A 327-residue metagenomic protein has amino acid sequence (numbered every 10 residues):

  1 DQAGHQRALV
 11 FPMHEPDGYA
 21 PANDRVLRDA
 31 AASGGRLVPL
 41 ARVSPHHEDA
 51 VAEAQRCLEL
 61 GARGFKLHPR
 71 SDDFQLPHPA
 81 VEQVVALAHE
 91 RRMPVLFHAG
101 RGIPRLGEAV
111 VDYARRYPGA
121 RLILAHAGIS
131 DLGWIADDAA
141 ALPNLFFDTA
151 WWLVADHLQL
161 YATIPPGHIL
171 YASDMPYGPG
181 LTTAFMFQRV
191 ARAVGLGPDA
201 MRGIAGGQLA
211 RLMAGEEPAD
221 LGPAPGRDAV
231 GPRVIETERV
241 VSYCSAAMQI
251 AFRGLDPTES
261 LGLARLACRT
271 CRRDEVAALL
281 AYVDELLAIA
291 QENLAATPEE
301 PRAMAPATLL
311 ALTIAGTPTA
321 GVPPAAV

Functional and structural regions predicted by a protein language model:
D1, P21-R28, D49-A52, G107-V110 (+2 more regions): Alpha-helical scaffolding within the catalytic cores of extracellular/periplasmic polymer-degrading hydrolases
D1-R7, T182-V327: Mid-to-C-terminal alpha-helical segments outside catalytic/metal-binding sites
Q6-R7, E15-L96, P298-A326: Active-site gating/metal-coordination segments in enzymes
M13-E15, R42-H46, H68-D72, H98-G102 (+3 more regions): Active-site beta-loop-alpha junctions enriched in small/polar residues
V26, A30, C57, F65 (+6 more regions): Conserved, mostly hydrophobic/aromatic
A31-R36, R116-A120, A140-N144, A193-G197: Short helix-capping segments at alpha-helix termini
G64, H78-L170, G222-Q249, G254-D256: Catalytic pocket-lining loop regions of alpha/beta-barrel enzymes, especially the amidohydrolase/enolase/GH5 lineages
D73, P77-V84, I103, L142 (+1 more regions): Ligand-binding grooves and catalytic loops that recognize ribose/phosphate and carbohydrate rings, and esterified lipid
